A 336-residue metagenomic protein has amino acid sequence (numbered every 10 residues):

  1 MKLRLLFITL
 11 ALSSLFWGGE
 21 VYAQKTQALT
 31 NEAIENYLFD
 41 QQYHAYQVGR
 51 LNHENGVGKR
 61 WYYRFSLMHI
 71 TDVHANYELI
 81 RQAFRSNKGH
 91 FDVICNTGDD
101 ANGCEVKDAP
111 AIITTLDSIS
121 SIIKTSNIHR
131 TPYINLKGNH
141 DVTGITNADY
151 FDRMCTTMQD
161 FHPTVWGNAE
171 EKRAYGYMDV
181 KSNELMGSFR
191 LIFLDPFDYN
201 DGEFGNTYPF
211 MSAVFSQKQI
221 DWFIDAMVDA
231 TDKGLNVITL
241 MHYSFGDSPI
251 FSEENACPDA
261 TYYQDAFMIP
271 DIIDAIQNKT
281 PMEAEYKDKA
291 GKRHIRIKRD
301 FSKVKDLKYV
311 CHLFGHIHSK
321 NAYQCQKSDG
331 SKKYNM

Functional and structural regions predicted by a protein language model:
M1-F7: Bacterial N-terminal signal peptides that target proteins for export
I8-L15: Bacterial N-terminal signal peptides
W17-A23: Sec/Tat signal peptide C-region and signal peptidase I cleavage site
A23-T114: N-terminal active-site segment of His-dependent metallophosphoesterases
Y37-Q42, V48-G49, V106-D225, M268 (+2 more regions): Extended active-site neighborhood of metal-dependent phosphoesterases/phosphodiesterases
S66-I70, D92-T97, N102, P132-K137 (+7 more regions): Structural recognition of the beta-strand scaffold that forms the well-ordered cores of secreted hydrolase catalytic
A75-E78, N102-E105, K137-T146, Y199-G202 (+3 more regions): Active-site environment of divalent metal-dependent phosphoester hydrolases
A109-T115, N200, F204-Q217, A230-Y309: Active-site-proximal segments of metal-dependent phosphoesterases and phosphodiesterases across multiple
